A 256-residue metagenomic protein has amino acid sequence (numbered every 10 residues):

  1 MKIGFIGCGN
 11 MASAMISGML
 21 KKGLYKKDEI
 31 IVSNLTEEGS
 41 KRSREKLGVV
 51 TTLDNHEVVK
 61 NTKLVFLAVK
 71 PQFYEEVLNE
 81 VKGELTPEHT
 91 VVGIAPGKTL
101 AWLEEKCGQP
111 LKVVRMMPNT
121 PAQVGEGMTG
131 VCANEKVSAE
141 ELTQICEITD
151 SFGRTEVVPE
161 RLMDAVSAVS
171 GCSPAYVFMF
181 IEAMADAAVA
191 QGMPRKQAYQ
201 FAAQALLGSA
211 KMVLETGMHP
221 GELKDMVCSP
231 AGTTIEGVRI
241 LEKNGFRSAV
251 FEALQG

Functional and structural regions predicted by a protein language model:
M1-L53, V189-Q191: NAD(P)+-binding Rossmann beta1-loop-alpha1 motif at the extreme N-terminus of oxidoreductases
I30, S40, V58, P194-F201 (+2 more regions): Small-residue helix-packing motif on alpha-helices
E37, K46-L47, N55-K60, L64-V131 (+1 more regions): Rossmann-like NAD(P)(H) cofactor-binding subdomain of soluble oxidoreductases
W102-K112, M128-A165, F178-E215: Internal alpha-helical scaffold of NAD(P)-dependent oxidoreductase catalytic cores
V166-A175, K196, K224: A short glycine-threonine-serine/GTX helix/turn-capping micro-motif
A203-G256: NAD(P)-dependent Rossmann-like dehydrogenase/reductase catalytic/cofactor-binding core
